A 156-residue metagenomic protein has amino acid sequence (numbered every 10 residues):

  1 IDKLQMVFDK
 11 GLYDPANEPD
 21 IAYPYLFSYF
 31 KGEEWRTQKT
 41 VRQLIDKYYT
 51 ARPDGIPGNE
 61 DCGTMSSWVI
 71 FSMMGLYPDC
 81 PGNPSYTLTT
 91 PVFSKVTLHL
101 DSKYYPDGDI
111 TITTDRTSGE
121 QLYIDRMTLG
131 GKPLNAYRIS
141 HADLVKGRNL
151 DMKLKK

Functional and structural regions predicted by a protein language model:
I1-T111, A142, R148-N149: Active-site core of glycosidic bond-cleaving carbohydrate-active enzymes
R116-K156: C-terminal beta-sandwich/jelly-roll accessory domains of carbohydrate-active enzymes
